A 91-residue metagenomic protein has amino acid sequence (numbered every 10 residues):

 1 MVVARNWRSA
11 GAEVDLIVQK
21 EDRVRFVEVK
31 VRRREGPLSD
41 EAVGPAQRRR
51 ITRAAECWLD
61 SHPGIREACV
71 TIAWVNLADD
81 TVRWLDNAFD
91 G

Functional and structural regions predicted by a protein language model:
M1-S9: A short acidic/basic microdomain associated with nuclease active sites
W7, V29-V31, N87: Active-site donor-binding loop signature of nucleotide-sugar glycosyltransferases
A10-A12, A78-D79: Short acidic/glycine-enriched loop/turn segments that link adjacent beta-strands
A12, R23-R25, T71, R83: Protein kinase-like catalytic core scaffold
V14-P37, I51: Conserved catalytic cores of phosphodiester-cleaving nucleases, focusing on short active-site segments
R32-C57, S61: Mg2+/Mn2+-dependent nuclease catalytic core
S61-G91: Domain-level recognition of nuclease-like catalytic cores that cleave nucleotide substrates
